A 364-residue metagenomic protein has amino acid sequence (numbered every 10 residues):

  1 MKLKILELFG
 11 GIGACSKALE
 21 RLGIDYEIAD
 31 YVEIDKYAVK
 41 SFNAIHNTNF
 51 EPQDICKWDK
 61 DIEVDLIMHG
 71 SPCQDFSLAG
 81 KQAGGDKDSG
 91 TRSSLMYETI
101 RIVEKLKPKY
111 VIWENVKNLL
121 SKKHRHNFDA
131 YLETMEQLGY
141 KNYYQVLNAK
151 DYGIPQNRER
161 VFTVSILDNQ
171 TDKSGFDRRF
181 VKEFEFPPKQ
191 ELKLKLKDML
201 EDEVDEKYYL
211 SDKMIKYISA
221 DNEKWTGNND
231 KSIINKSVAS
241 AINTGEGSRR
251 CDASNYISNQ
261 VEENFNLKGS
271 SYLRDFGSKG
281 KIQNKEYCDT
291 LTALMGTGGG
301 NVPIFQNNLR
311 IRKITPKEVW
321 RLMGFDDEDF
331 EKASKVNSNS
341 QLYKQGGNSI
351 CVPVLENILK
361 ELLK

Functional and structural regions predicted by a protein language model:
M1-I5: Extreme N-terminal starter segment of soluble prokaryotic enzymes
F9-I12: Class I SAM-dependent methyltransferase "Motif I" SAM/SAH-binding loop
A18-Y26, I45: A short, Lys/Arg-enriched amphipathic alpha-helix followed by its capping loop at the start of a domain
Y31-I34, E114-N115: Conserved acidic E/D residue at the C-terminus of a beta-strand in Rossmann-like folds
K36-K40: Short alpha-helix immediately C-terminal to the canonical SAM-binding loop
N47-D54: Conserved SAM-binding strand-loop segment of SAM-dependent methyltransferases
W58-L66, F76-G296, I311-R312: Class I S-adenosyl-L-methionine
